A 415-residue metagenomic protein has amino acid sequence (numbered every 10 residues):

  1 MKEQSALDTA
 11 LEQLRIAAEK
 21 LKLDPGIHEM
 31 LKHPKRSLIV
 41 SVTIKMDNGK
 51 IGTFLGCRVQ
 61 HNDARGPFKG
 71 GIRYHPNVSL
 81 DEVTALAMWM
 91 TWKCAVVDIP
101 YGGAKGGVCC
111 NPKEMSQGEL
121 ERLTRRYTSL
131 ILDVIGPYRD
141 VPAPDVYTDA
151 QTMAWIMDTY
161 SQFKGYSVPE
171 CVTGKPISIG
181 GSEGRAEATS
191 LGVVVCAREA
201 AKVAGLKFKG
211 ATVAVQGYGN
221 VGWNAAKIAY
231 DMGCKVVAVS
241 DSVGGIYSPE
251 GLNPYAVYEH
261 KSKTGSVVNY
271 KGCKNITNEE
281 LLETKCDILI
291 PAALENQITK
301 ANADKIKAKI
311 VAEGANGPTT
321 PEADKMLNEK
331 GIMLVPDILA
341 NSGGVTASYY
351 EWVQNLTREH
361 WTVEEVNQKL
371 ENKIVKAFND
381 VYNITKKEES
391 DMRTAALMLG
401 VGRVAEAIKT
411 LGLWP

Functional and structural regions predicted by a protein language model:
K2-S41: Short, Gly/Pro- and small/polar-rich lid/capping loops
K2-S5, A200-A201, A308-P415: Adenosine-phosphate binding glycine-rich loop
D24-M30, D98, I135-P144, Y166-E170 (+3 more regions): Flexible, glycine/charged-enriched surface loops at secondary-structure junctions
I39-P112: Glycine-rich, N-terminal phosphate-binding loop and its surrounding beta-alpha-beta segment
H75, A95-K209: Glycine/serine-rich phosphate-binding loop and adjoining beta1-alpha1 elements at the start of nucleotide-handling
P176, G181-K285: Glycine-rich phosphate/diphosphate-binding loop of Rossmann-like nucleotide-binding domains
G244-L334: Rossmann-like adenosine-cofactor binding region
